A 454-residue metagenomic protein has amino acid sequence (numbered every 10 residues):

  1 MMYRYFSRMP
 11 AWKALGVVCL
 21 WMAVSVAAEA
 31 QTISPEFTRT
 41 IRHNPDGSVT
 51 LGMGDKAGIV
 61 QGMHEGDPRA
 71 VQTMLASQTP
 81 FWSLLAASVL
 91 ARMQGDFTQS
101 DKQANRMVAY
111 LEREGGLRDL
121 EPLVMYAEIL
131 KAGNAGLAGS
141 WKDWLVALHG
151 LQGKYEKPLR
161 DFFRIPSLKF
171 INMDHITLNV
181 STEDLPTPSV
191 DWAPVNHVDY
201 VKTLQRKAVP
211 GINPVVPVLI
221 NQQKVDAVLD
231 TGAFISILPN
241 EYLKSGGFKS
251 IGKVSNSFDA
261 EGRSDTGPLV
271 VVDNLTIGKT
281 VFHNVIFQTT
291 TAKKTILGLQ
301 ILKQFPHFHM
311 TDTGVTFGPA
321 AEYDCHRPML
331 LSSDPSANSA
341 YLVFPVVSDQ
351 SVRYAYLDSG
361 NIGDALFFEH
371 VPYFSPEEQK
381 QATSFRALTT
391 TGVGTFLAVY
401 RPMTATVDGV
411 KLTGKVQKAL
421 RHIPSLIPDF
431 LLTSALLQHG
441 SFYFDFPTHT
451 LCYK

Functional and structural regions predicted by a protein language model:
M1-A11: N-terminal secretory signal peptides that target proteins for export/translocation
S7, V17-C19, Q31: Extended, solvent-exposed polar beta/coil surface segments
S7-M9, S25, E114, L130: Generic alpha-helical secondary structure signal
K13-S25: Bacterial N-terminal signal peptides
A30-K454: Pepsin/retropepsin-fold aspartyl endopeptidases
